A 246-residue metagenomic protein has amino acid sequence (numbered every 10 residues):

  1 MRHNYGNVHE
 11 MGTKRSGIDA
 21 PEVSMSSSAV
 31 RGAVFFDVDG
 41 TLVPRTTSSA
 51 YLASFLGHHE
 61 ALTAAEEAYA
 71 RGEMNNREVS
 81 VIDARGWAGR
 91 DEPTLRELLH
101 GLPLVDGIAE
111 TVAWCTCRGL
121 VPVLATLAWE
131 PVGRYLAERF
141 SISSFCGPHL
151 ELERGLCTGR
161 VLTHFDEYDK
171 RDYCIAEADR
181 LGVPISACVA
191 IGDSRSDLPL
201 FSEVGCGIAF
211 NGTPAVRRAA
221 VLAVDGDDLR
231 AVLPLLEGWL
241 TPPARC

Functional and structural regions predicted by a protein language model:
M1-P21: N-terminal amphipathic/basic-hydrophobic helices that include classical n-h-c signal peptides and signal-anchor
R2-H3, T13, A29, A33 (+1 more regions): C-terminal cap/substrate-recognition subdomain and adjoining C-terminal extension of metal-dependent phosphatase-like
G17-R77, V81: Active-site neighborhood of HAD-like aspartate-dependent phosphohydrolases
F55, A65-A68, I82, G86 (+4 more regions): Residues that form generic nucleotide/phosphate-binding pockets
L56, W87-R90, F140, L181: A broad structural signal for alpha-helix termini and local helix breaks/kinks
E60-A64, E92-L95, I185: Short, surface-exposed acidic
R77-E110: Metal-dependent phosphoesterase signature
